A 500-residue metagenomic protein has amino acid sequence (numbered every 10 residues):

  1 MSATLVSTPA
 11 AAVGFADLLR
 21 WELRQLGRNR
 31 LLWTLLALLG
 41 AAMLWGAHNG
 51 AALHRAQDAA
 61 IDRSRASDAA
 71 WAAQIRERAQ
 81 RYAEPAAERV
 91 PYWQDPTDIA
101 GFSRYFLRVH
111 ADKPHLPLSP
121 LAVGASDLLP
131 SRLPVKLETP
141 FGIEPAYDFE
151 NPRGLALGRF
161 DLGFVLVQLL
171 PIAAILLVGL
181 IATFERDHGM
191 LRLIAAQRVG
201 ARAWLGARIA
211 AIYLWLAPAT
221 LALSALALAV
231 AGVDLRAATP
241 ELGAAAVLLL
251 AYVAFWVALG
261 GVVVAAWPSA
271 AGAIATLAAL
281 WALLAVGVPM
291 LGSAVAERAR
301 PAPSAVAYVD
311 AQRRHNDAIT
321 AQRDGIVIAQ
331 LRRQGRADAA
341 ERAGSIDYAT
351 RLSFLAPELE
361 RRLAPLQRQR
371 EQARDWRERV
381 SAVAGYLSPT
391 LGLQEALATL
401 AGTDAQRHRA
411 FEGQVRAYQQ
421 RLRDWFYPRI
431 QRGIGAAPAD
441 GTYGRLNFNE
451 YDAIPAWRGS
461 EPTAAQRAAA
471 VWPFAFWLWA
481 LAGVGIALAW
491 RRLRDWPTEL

Functional and structural regions predicted by a protein language model:
S2-L155, I274, W281-L500: Transmembrane alpha-helical segments and their membrane-interface loop/helix boundaries that make up the transmembrane
L35, L169-L170, E185, A201-V230 (+2 more regions): Selective transmembrane-helix segments that form parts of the transport pathway or gating/packing helices in multipass
E150, L157-H188: Long, hydrophobic alpha-helical segments
A174-V178, L259, A275, G485 (+1 more regions): Hydrophobic/aromatic residues in alpha-helical transmembrane segments
L193-R202: Short helix-to-coil transition segments within interhelical loops that connect adjacent transmembrane helices
A225-V247: Membrane-interfacial helix-loop-helix connectors in multipass membrane proteins
A244-W267: Hydrophobic alpha-helical transmembrane segments of polytopic membrane proteins
P268-A278: Membrane-interfacial entry segments at the cytosolic side of transmembrane helices
